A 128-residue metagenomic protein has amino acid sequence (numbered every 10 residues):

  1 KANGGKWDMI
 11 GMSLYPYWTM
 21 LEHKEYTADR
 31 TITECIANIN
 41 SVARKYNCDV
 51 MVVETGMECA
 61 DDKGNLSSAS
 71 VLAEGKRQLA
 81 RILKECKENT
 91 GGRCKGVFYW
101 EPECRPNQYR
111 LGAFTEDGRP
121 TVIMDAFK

Functional and structural regions predicted by a protein language model:
K1-N65, K87: Glycoside hydrolase catalytic-domain groove-lining segments
E34-R44, C59-R81, E85-K128: Aromatic-rich peripheral "rim/lid" segments of glycoside hydrolase catalytic domains that contact and position glycan
